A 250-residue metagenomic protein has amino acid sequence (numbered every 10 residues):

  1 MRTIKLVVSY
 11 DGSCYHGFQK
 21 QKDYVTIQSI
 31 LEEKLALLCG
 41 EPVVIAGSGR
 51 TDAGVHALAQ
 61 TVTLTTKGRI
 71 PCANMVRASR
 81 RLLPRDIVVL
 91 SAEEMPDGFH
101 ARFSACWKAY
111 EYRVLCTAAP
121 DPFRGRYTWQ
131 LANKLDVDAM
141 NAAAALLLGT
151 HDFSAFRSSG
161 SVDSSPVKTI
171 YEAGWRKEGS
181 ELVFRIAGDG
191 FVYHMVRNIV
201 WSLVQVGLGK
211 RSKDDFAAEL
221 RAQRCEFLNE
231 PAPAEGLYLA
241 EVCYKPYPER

Functional and structural regions predicted by a protein language model:
M1-R250: Structured-RNA-binding interfaces characteristic of tRNA pseudouridine synthases
